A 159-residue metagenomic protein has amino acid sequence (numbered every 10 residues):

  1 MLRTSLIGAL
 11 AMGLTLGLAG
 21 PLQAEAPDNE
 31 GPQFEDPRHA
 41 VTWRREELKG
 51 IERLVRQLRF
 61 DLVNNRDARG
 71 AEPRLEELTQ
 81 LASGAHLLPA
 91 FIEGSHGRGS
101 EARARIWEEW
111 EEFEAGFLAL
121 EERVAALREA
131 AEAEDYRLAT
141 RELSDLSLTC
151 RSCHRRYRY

Functional and structural regions predicted by a protein language model:
M1-R3: N-terminal secretory signal peptides that target proteins for export/translocation
S5-G17: Bacterial N-terminal signal peptides
G20-A24: Sec/Tat signal peptide C-region and signal peptidase I cleavage site
E25-F34, R38-G70, E76-Y159: Sequence context surrounding c-type heme c attachment/ligation sites in exported
